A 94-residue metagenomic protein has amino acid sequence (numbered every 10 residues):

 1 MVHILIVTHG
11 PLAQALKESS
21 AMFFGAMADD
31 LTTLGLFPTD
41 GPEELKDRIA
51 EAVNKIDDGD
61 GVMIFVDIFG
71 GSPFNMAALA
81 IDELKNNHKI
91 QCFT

Functional and structural regions predicted by a protein language model:
M1-T94: N-terminal loops that bind phosphate or other acidic moieties and the adjacent beta-alpha structural core
